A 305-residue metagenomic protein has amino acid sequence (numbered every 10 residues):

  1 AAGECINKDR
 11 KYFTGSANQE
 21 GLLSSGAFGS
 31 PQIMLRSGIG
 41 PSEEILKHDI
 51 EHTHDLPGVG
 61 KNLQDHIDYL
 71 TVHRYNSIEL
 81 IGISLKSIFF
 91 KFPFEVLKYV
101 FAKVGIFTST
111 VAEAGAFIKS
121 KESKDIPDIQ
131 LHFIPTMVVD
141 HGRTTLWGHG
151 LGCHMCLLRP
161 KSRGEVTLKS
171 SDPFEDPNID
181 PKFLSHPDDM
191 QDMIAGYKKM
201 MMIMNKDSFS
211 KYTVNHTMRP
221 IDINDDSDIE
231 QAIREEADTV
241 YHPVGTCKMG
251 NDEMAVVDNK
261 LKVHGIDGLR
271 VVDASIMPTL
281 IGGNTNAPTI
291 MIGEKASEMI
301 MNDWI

Functional and structural regions predicted by a protein language model:
A1-E4, G150: Short, hydrophobic/aromatic-rich segments at coil-to-beta transitions
G3-V100, I106, S171: Glycine-rich loop(s) and the adjacent beta-strand/alpha-helix scaffold that form part
E95-P288, A296-I305: FAD-dependent oxidoreductase catalytic-site/capping-region signature
